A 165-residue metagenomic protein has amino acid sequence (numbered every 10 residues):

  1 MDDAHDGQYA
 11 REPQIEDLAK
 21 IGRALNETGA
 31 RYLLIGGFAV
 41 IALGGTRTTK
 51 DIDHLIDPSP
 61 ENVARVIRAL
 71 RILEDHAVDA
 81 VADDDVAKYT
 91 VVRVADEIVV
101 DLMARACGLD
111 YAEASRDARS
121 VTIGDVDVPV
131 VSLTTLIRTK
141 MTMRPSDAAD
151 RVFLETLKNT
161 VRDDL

Functional and structural regions predicted by a protein language model:
M1-L165: Compositionally biased terminal segments of proteins
